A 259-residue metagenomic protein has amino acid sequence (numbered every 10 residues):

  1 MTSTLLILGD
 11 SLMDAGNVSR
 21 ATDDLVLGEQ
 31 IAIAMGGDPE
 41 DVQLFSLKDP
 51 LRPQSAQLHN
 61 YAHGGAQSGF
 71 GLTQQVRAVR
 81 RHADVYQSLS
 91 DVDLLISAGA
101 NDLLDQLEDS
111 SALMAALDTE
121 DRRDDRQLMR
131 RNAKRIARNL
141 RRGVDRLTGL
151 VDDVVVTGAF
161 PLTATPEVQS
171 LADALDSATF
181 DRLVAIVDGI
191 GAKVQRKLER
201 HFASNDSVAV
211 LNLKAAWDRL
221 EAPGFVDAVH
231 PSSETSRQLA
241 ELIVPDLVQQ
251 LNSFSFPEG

Functional and structural regions predicted by a protein language model:
T4-L8, L12-D14, Q57-A62, V92-S97 (+4 more regions): Structural recognition of the beta-strand scaffold that forms the well-ordered cores of secreted hydrolase catalytic
M13-T22, V184-A185, P223-S233: Active-site rim elements
A15-R138: Conserved SGNH/GDSL esterase-like catalytic core that processes O-acyl groups on lipids and polysaccharides
L27, I190-G191, Q195, G224-G259: Histidine-centered active-site loop/cap adjacent to the catalytic His in serine esterases/O-acetyl transfer systems
T73-V76, A133, A137, R141 (+1 more regions): Short, amphipathic alpha-helical "lid/cap" segments that border enzyme active or binding sites
D102-E108, T163-A172, W217-A222: Short acidic/His/Gly/Ser-rich catalytic and metal-binding motifs that mark active-site loops of diverse hydrolases
L140-V144, Q195: Generic structural signal for well-ordered alpha-helices, preferentially at hydrophobic/aromatic core positions
A164-L211: Substrate-gating cap/lid alpha-helix
